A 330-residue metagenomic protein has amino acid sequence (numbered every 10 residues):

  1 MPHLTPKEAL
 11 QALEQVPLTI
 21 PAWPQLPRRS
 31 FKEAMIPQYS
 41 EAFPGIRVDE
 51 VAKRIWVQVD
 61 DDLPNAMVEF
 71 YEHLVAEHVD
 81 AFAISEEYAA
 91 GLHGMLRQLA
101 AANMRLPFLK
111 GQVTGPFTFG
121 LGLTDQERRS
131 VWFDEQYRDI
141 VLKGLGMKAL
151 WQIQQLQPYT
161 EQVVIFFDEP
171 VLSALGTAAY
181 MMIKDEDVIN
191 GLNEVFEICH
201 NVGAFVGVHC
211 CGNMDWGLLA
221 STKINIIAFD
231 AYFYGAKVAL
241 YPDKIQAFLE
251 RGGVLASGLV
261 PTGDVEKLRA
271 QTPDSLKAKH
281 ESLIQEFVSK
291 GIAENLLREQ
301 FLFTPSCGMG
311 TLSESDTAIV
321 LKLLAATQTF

Functional and structural regions predicted by a protein language model:
M1-F133, G253, I284-K290, E299 (+1 more regions): Alpha/beta catalytic barrel-like cores
A12-L13, M95, V195, C199 (+3 more regions): Generic structural signal for hydrophobic
V75, F119-W132, L172-L175, V260 (+2 more regions): A short small-residue
Y88-R105, L145-E161, P242-F248, H280-N295: Short amphipathic alpha-helices and their capping/turn segments at secondary-structure boundaries
F108-G111, S130, E135-D243, V254-S257 (+3 more regions): Active-site loop segments of alpha/beta catalytic cores
N225-F330: Catalytic-face loop-and-helix region of soluble metabolic enzyme cores
